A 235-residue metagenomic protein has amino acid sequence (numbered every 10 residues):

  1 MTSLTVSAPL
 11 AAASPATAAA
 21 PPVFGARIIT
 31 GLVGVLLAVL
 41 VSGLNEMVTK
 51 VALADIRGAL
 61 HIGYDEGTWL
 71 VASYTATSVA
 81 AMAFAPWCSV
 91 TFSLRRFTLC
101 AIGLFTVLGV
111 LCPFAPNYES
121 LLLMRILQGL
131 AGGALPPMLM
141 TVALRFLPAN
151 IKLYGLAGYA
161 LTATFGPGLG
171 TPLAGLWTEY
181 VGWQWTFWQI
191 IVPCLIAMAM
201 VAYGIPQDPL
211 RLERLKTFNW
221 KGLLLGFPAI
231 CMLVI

Functional and structural regions predicted by a protein language model:
T2-G204: Transmembrane-helix bundle of Major Facilitator Superfamily
E179-I235: Hydrophobic transmembrane-helix bundles of small-molecule transporters
